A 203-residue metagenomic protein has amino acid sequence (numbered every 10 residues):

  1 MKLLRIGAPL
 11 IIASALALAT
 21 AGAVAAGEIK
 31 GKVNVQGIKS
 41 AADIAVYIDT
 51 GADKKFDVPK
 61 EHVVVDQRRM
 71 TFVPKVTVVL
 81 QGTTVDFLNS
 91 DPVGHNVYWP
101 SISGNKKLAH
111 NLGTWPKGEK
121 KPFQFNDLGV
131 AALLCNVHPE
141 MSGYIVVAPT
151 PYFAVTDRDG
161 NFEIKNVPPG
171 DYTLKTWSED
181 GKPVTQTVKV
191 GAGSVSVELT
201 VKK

Functional and structural regions predicted by a protein language model:
M1-I11: Bacterial N-terminal signal peptides that target proteins for export
L3, A19-T20: Hydrophobic, helix-prone linear segments
P9-A19: Bacterial N-terminal signal peptides
V24-K203: Extracytoplasmic copper-binding redox domains, predominantly the cupredoxin/blue-copper superfamily
